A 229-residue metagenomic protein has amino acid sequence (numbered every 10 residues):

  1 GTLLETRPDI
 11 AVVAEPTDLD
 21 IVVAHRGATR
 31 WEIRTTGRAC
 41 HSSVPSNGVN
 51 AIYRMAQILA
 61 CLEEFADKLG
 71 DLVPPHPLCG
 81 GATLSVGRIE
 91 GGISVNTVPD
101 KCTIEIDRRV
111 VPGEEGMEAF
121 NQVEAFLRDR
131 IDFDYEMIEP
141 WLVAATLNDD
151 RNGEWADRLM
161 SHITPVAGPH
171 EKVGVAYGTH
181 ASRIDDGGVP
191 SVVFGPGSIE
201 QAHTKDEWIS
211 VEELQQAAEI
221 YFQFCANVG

Functional and structural regions predicted by a protein language model:
G1-R30, G229: Acidic/histidine-rich catalytic neighborhood of metal-dependent amide-processing enzymes
V23, R30-G229: Metal-dependent amide/peptide-bond hydrolase catalytic core, centered on the "pita-bread" metallohydrolase fold
